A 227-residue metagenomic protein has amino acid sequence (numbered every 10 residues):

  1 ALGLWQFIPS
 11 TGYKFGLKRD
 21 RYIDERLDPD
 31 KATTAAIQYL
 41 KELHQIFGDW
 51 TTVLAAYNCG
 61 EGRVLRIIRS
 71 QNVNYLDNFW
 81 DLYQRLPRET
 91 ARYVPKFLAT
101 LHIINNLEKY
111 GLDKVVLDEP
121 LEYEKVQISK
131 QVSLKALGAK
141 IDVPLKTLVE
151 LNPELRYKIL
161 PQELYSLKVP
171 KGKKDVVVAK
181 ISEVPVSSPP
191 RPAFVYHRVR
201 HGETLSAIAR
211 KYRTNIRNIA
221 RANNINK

Functional and structural regions predicted by a protein language model:
A1-G16, L164: Short, surface-exposed glycine/acidic/tryptophan-bearing loops
K14, R19-Y22, R26-I46, T51-K227: Extracytoplasmic and endomembrane cell-envelope/extracellular-matrix remodeling and assembly machinery
